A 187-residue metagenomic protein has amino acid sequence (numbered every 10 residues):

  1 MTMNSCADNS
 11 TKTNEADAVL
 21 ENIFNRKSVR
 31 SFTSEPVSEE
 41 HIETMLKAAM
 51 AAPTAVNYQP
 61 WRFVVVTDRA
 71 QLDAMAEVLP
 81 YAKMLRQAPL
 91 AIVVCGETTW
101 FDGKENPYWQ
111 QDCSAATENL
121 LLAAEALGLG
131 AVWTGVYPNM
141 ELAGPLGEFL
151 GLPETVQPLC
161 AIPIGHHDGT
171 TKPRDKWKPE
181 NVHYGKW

Functional and structural regions predicted by a protein language model:
M1-W187: Acidic, surface-exposed loops and disordered segments
